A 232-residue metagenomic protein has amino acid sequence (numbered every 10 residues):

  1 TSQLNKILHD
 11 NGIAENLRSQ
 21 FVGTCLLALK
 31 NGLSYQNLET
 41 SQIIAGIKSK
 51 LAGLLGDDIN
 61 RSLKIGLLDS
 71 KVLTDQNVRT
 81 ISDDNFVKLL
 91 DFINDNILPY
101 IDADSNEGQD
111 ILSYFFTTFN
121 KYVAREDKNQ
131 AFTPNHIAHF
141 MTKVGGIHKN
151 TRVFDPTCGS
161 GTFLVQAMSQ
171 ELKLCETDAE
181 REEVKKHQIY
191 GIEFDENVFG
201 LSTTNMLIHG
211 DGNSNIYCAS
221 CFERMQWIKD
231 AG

Functional and structural regions predicted by a protein language model:
T1-N37: Accessory nucleic-acid engagement/destabilization modules that flank
L8, V123-A124, K185: A short, mixed-charge helix-start or loop-turn motif at secondary-structure junctions
D10-L17, Y100-E107, R125-N129: Short acidic, glycine/proline-enriched loop segments that cap or flank alpha-helices
A14, G56-N60, P134: Generic structural signal for alpha-helix starts
S19, L38-E39, I111, D127-P134: Short coil/turn segments at secondary-structure boundaries
V22-K121: Long recognition/docking surfaces used for binding and targeting
D127-A231: Conserved S-adenosyl-L-methionine
